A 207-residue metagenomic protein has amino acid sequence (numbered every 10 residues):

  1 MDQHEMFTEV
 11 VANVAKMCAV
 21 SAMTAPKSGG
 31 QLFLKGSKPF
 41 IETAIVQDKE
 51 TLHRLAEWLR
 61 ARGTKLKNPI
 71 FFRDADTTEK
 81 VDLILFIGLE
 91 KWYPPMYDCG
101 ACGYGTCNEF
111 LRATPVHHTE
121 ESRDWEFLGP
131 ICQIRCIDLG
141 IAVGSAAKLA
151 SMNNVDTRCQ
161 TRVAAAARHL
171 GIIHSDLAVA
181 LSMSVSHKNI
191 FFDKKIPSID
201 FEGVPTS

Functional and structural regions predicted by a protein language model:
M1-S207: Acidic, surface-exposed loops and disordered segments
